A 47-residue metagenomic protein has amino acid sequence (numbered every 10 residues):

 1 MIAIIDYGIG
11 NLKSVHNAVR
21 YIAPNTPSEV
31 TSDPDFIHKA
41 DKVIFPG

Functional and structural regions predicted by a protein language model:
M1-G47: N-terminal beta1-alpha1 cap of cysteine-dependent amidohydrolase-like domains
